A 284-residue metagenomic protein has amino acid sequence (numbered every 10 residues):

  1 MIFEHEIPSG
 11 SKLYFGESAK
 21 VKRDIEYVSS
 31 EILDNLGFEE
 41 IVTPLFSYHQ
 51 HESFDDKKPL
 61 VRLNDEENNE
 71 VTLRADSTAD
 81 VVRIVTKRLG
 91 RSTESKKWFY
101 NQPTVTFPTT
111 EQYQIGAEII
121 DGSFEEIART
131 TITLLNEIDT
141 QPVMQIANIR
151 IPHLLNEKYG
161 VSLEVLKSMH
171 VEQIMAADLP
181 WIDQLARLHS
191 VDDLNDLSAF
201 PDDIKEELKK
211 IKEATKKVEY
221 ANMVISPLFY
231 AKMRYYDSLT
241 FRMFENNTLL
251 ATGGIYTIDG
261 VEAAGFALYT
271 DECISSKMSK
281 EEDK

Functional and structural regions predicted by a protein language model:
M1-E70: TRNA-binding/sensing appendages of the translation machinery
S18-E39, S47-Y48, T78-D80, V85-L89 (+2 more regions): Positively charged, Gly/Ser-enriched RNA/tRNA-binding surfaces
V42-L60, A147-E157, N222-V224, L228-S238: Beta-rich nucleic-acid/ligand-interaction surfaces
V61-D65, G160-A177: Acidic, His- and aromatic-enriched active-site or binding-groove loops in soluble protein domains that engage sugars
E67-V82: Extended cationic-aromatic binding surfaces that line active-site or macromolecule-binding grooves and engage
L73, I146-A147, L268: A conserved hydrophobic position in a structured secondary element of the catalytic/binding core that shapes
K158-L163, L239-R242: Short, surface-exposed amphipathic charged segments that create phosphate/polyanion-binding patches used for binding
